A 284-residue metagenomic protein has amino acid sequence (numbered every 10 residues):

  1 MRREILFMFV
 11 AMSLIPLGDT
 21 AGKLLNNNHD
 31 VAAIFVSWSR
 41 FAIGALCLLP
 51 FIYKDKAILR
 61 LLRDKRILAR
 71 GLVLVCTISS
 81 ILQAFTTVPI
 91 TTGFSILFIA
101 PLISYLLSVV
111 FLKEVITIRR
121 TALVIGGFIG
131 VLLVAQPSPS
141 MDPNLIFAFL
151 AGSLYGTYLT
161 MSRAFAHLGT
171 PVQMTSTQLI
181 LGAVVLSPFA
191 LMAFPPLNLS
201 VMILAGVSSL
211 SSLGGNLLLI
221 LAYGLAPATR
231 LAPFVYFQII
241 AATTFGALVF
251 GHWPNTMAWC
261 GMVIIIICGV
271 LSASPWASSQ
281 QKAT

Functional and structural regions predicted by a protein language model:
M1-F35, S138-A164, K282-T284: Glycine-/small-residue-enriched transmembrane alpha-helix faces in small-molecule transporters and effluxers
R3-A11, I52, K56-S80, P143-A151 (+1 more regions): Loop-to-transmembrane-helix transition segments
F7, H29-C76, L154-T157, S176-A193 (+1 more regions): Transmembrane alpha-helices of multi-pass small-molecule transport proteins
M12-P16, T20, A42, L49 (+9 more regions): Hydrophobic/small/kink-forming positions within alpha-helical transmembrane segments of polytopic membrane proteins
L48, R119-A135, M257-W276: Hydrophobic transmembrane alpha-helices of multi-pass small-molecule transport proteins
I81-Q83, A100-A122, I240-W259: C-terminal transmembrane-helix exit sites in multi-pass transporters
F94-I99, F165-L181, N216-A247: Helix-helix packing/entry segments at the starts of transmembrane helices
I240-T284: C-terminal-most transmembrane helix of multi-pass membrane proteins
